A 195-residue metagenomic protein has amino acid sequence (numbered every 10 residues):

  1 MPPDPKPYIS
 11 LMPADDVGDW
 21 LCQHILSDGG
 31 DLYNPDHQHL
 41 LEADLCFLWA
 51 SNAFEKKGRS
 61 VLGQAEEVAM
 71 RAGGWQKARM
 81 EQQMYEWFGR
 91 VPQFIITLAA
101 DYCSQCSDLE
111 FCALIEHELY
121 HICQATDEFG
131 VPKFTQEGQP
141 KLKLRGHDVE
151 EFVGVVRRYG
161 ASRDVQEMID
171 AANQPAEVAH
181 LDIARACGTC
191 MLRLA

Functional and structural regions predicted by a protein language model:
D4, Y8-H24, G29-L45, W49-Q105 (+1 more regions): Metalloprotease/metallohydrolase-associated module, dominated by Zn2+-dependent proteases
A113-A125: Active-site recognition of the HExxH zinc-binding catalytic motif
